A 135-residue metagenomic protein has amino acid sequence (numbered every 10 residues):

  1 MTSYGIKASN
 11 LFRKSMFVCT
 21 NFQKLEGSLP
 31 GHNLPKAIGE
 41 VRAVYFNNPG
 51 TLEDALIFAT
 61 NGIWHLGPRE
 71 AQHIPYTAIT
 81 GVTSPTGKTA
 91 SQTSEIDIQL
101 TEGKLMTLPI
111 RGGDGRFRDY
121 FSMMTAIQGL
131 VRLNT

Functional and structural regions predicted by a protein language model:
M1-L56, L108, G115-S122: Anionic N-terminal interaction surfaces
V44, I79-V82, I96-I98, M106-L108 (+1 more regions): Hydrophobic beta-strand residues in large extracellular and virion-surface proteins
V44-T93: Phosphoinositide-binding peripheral membrane targeting modules
E53-D54, K88-G113, F117: Canonical pleckstrin homology
I74-I79, G87, T107, F121-G129: Short, surface-exposed, charge-dense and proline/glycine-enriched linear segments
G113-T135: Low-complexity intrinsically disordered segments
